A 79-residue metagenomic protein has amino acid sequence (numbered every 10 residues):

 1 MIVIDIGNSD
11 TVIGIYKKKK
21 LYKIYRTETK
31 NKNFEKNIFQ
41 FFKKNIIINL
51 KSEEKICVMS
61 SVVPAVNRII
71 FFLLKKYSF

Functional and structural regions predicted by a protein language model:
M1-Y22: Gly/Thr-rich phosphate-binding beta-strand-loop-beta motif of the actin/hexokinase/Hsp70
G7, I47-E54: Flexible, charged surface loops at secondary-structure boundaries
G14-Y16, Y25, I69-F71: Short, glycine/acidic-enriched capping/hinge loops at junctions between secondary-structure elements
L21-N37: Glycine-rich phosphate-binding "P-loop"
E35-I47: Glycine-rich, highly charged phosphate/nucleotide-binding loops
K51-F79: Short beta-strand-loop/turn "lid" adjacent to the catalytic site in phosphate-handling enzymes
